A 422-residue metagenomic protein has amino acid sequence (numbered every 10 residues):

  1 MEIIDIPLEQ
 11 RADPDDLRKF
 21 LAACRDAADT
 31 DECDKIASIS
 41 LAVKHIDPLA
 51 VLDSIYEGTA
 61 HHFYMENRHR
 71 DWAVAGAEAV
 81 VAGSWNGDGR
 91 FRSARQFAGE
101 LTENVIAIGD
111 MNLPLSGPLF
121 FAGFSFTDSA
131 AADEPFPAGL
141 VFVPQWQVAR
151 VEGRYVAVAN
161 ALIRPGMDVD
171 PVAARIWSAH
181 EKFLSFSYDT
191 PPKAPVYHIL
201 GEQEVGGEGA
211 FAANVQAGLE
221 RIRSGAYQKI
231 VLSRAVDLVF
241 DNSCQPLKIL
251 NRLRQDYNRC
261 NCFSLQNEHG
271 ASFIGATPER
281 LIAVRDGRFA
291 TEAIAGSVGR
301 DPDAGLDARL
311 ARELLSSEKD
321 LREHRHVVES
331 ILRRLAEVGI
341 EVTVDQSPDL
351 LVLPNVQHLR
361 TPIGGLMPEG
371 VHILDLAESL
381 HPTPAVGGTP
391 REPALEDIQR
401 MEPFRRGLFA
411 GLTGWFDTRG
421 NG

Functional and structural regions predicted by a protein language model:
M1-G89: An N-terminal JmjN-like helical accessory module and its immediate linker preceding a catalytic domain
M1-R18, A22-R25, D29-D31, I36-S38 (+3 more regions): Cytosolic ligand/metal-binding cores
L8-Q10, G99-K229, S233-A235, I340: Non-catalytic accessory segments adjacent to catalytic cores
H61-F63, F120-A122, I230, N261-Q266 (+1 more regions): A short glycine-rich, hydrophobically flanked beta-strand micro-motif that places a catalytic Asp/Glu for divalent metal
G123, A217-R221, R252-D256, S297 (+7 more regions): Generic, well-ordered alpha-helical scaffold segments in large soluble proteins
D128, A149-R154, N267-G270, T277-P278 (+2 more regions): Short acidic-glycine loop/turn motifs at beta-strand connectors
T190-R280, H324-V327, I331, V338 (+2 more regions): Active-site pocket-lining segments that scaffold enzyme catalytic pockets across diverse folds
P362-G422: Conserved hydrophobic core element of enzyme catalytic domains
